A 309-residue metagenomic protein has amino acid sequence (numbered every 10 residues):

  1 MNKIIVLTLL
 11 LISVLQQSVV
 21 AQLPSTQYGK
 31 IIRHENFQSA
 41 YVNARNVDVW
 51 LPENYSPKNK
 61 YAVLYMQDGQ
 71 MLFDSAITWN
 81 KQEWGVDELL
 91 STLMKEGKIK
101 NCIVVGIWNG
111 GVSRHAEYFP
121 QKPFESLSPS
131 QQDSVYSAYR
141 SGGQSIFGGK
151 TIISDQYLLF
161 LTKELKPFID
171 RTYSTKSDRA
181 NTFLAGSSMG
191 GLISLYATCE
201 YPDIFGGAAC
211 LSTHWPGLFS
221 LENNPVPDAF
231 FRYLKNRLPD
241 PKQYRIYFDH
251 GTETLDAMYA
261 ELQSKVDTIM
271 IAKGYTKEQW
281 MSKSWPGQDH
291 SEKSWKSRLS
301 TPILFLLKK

Functional and structural regions predicted by a protein language model:
M1-P24: Bacterial Sec-dependent N-terminal signal peptides
Q22-K309: Non-catalytic cap/lid and distal C-terminal segments of serine-dependent acyl enzymes
